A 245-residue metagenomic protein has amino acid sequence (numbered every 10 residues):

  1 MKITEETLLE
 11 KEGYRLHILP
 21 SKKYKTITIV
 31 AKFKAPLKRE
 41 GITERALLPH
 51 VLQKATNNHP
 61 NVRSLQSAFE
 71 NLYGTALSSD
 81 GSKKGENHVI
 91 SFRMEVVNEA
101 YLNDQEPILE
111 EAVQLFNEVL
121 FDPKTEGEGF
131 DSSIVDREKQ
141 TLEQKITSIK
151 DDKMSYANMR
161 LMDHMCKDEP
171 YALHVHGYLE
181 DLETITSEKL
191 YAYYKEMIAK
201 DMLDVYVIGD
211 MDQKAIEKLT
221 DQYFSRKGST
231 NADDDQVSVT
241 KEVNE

Functional and structural regions predicted by a protein language model:
M1-L72, Y178, Y191-E245: His/Glu-rich zincin catalytic helix
L19, K25-L37, R63-E118, S155-G177 (+1 more regions): M16 family metallopeptidases and their MPP-like homologs
L48, A112-L120, T220-D221: Short amphipathic C-terminal alpha-helix that caps PH/PH-like domains
V51-K54, L72, E118-P123, T141 (+1 more regions): Structured segments of extracytoplasmic/periplasmic soluble domains in secreted or envelope-associated proteins
A55-N58, A100-N103, D122-D131: Short, polar/flexible loop-turn hinges at active-site or ligand-entry regions and domain interfaces
Q66, D122-I146, D234-K241: Acidic/histidine-enriched alpha-helical segments
E143-I198: Scaffold signal of the M16-like zinc-metallopeptidase fold and its non-catalytic homologs
